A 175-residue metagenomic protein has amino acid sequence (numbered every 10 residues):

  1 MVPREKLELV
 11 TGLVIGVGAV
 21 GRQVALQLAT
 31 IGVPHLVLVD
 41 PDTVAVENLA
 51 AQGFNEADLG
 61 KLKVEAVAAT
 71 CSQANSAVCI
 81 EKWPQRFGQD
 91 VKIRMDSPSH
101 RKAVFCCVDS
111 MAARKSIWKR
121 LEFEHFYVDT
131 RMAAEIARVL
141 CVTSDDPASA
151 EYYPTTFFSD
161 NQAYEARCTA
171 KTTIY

Functional and structural regions predicted by a protein language model:
M1-Y175: Adenine nucleotide-associated cytosolic modules
